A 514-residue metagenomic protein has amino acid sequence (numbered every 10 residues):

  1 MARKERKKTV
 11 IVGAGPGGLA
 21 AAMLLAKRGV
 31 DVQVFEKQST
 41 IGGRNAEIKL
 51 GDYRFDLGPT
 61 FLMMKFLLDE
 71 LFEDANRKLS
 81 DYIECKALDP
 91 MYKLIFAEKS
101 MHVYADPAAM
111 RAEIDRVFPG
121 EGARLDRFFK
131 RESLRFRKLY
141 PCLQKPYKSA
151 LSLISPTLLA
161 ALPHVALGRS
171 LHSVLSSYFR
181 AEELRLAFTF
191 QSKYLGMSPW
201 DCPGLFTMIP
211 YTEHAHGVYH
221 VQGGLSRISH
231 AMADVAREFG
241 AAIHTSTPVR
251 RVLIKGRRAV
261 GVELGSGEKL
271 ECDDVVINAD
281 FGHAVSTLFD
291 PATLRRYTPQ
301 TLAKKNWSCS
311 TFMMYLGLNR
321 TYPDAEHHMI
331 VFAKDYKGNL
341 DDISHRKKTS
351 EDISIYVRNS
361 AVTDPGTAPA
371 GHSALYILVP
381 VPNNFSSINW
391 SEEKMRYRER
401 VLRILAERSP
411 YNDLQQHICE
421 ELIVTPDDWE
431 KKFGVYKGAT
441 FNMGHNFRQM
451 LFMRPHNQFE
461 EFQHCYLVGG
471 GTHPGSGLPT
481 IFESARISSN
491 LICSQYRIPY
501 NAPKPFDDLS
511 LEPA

Functional and structural regions predicted by a protein language model:
M1-T9, K27-R28, H214, N446-M453 (+2 more regions): Extreme N-terminal leader/targeting segments of oxidoreductases
R3-R137: N-terminal glycine-rich phosphate/pyrophosphate-binding loop and immediately adjacent elements
P59, G470-I492: A conserved FAD-binding loop/helix module that cradles the flavin
A97-C202: Rossmann-like flavin
A181-L195, D352-Y356, Y411-P474: A glycine-rich dinucleotide-binding beta-alpha-beta segment and adjacent secondary-structure elements that constitute
M208-V260: Helical element adjacent to the flavin cofactor pocket in flavoenzyme catalytic cores
R250-P369, F506-L509: Mid-domain catalytic core of redox enzymes that form a hydrophobic substrate pocket/lid adjacent to a catalytic redox
N319-W429: C-terminal segments that line or cap access tunnels to active or ligand-binding sites in enzymes and enzyme-associated
